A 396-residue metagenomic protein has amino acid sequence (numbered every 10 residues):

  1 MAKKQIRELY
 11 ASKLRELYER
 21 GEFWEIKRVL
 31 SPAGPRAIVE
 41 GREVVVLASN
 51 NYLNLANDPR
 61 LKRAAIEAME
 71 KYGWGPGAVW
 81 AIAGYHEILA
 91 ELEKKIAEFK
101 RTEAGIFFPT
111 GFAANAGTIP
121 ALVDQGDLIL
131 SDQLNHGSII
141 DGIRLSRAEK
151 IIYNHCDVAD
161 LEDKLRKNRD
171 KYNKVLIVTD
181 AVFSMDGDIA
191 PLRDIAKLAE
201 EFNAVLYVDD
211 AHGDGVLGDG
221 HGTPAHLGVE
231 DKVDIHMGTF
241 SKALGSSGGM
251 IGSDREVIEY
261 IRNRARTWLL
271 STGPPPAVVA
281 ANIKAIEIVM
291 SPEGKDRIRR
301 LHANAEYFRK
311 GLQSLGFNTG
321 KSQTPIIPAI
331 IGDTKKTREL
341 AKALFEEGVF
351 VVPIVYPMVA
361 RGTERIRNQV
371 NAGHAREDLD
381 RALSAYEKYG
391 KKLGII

Functional and structural regions predicted by a protein language model:
I6-R7, A11-Y72, A204: N-terminal "arm"/small-domain region of PLP-dependent enzymes with the aminotransferase-like
P59, R63-E67, K71, K94 (+3 more regions): PLP-dependent enzyme catalytic core of the Aspartate aminotransferase-like
R63-G111: Conserved N-terminal alpha-helix of the aminotransferase class I/II PLP-enzyme fold
T118-G137: Conserved PLP-anchoring active-site segment centered on the Schiff-base-forming lysine
I151, H155-V208: Active-site phosphate-binding strand-loop segment of PLP-dependent enzymes
D219, A225-Y260: Active-site PLP attachment segment
A243-L312, F317-G320: PLP-dependent aminotransferase class I/II
R297-E306, Q313-G348, M358, G362-T363 (+1 more regions): Conserved PLP-binding catalytic core of the aspartate aminotransferase-like
